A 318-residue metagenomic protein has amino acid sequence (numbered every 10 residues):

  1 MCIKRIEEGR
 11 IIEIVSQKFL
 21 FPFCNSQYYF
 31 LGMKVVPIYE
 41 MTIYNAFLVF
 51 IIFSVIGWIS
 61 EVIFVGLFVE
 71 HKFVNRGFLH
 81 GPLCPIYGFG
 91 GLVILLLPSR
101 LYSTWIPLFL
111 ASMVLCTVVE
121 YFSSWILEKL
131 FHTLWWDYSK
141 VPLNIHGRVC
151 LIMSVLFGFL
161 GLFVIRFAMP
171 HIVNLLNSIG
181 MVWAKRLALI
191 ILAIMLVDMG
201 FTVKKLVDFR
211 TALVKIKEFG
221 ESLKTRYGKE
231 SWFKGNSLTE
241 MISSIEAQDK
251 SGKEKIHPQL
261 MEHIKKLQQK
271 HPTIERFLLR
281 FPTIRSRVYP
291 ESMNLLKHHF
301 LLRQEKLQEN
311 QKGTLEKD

Functional and structural regions predicted by a protein language model:
I3-I11: Ser/Thr-rich, low-complexity intrinsically disordered segments
I12, N25-S26: Short, linear, compositionally biased motifs with a strong N-terminal bias
L20, Y28-D318: Aromatic-rich, lipid-facing transmembrane alpha helices and their immediate juxtamembrane interface loops in integral
